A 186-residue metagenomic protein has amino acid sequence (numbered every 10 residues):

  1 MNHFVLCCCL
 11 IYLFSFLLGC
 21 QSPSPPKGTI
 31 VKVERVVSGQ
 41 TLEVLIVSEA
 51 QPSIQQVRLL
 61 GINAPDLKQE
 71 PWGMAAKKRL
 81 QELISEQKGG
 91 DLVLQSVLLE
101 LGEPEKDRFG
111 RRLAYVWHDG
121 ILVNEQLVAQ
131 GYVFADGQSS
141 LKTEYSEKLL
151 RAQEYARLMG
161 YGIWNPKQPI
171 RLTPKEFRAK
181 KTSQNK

Functional and structural regions predicted by a protein language model:
M1-L6: Positively charged n-region of N-terminal signal peptides that target proteins for export
C7-F16: Bacterial N-terminal signal peptides
L17-K186: Small beta-barrel nucleic-acid-binding modules, primarily SNase/OB-fold domains and secondarily Tudor-like barrels
